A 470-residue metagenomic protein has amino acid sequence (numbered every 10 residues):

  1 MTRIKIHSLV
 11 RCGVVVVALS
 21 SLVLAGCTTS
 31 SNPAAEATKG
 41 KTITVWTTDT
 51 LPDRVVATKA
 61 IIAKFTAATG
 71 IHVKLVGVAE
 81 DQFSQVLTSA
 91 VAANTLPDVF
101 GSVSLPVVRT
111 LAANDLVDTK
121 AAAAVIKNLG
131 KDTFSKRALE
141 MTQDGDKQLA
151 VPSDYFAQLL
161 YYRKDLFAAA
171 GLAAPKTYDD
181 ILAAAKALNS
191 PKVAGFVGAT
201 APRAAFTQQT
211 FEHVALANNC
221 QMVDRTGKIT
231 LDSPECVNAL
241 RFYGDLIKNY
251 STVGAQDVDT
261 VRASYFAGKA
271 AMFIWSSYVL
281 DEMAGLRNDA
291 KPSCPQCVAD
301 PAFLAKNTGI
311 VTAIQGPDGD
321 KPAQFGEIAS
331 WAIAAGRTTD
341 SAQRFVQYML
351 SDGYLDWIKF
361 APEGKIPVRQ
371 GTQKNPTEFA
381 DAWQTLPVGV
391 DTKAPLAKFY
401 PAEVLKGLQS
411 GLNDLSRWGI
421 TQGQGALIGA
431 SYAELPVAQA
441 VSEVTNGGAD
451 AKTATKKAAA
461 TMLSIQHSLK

Functional and structural regions predicted by a protein language model:
M1-T44, T453-K456, A460-K470: Short, low-complexity disordered leader/linker segments with a strong preference for bacterial N-terminal type II
A35-A60, E80, A205, G423-G429: Extracytoplasmic "Venus flytrap"
K39-T50, I71-V76, D98-V99, L149 (+1 more regions): Short, well-ordered beta-strand elements
A63-F134, D165-K176, A271-M272, R287-K291: Extracytoplasmic "Venus flytrap"/periplasmic binding protein-like
L105-A157, L182, T207-T210, A299-I314: Hinge/lid segment of periplasmic solute-binding proteins
G145-S153, L182-I229, E235-N238, R262-A263 (+1 more regions): Extracytoplasmic/periplasmic solute-binding protein
A185-A187, G227-G254, A299, F303-A313: Glycine-centered hinge/linker elements that transmit conformational signals in sensory and ligand-binding systems
M283-A284, D300-A302, P317-P436: C-terminal lobe and pocket-closing loops of periplasmic/extracytoplasmic Venus-flytrap solute-binding proteins
